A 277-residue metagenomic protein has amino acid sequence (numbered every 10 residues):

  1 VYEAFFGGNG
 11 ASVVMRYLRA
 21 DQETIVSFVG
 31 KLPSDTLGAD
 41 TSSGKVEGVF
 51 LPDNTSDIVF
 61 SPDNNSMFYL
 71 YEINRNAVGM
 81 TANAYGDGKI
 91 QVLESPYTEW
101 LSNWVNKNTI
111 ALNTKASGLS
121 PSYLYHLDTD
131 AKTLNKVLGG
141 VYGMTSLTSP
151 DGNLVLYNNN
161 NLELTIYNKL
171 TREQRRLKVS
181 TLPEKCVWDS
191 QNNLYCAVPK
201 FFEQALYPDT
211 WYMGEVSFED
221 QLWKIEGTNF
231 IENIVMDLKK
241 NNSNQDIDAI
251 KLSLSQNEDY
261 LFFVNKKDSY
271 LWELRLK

Functional and structural regions predicted by a protein language model:
V1-Y2, L32-S56, A82-T98, L127-Y142 (+3 more regions): Multi-bladed beta-propeller domains
V1-Y85: Non-cytosolic head/periplasmic domains of membrane-anchored proteins
E3-S12, R16-Y17, P52, D57-S66 (+5 more regions): Blade-terminus and WD-like Trp-Asp/Gly-His loop motifs, strongest in beta-propeller folds
L18-E23, I73-N76, A116-S120, F201-Q204 (+1 more regions): Short glycine/acidic-enriched loop and turn motifs that connect beta-strands
L18-S27, L32, A197-F218: Short, conserved, GDST-rich strand-edge loop motifs in beta-rich repeat architectures
V26-F28, V78-M80, Y123-Y125, E163-T165 (+2 more regions): A short loop-to-beta-strand structural motif that recurs across blades of beta-propeller domains
L51-S149: Solenoidal tandem-repeat scaffolds enriched in leucines and small polar residues
I250-K277: Blade-level signature of beta-propeller repeat domains, shared across WD40, Kelch, NHL, RCC1 and BNR/Asp-box propellers
